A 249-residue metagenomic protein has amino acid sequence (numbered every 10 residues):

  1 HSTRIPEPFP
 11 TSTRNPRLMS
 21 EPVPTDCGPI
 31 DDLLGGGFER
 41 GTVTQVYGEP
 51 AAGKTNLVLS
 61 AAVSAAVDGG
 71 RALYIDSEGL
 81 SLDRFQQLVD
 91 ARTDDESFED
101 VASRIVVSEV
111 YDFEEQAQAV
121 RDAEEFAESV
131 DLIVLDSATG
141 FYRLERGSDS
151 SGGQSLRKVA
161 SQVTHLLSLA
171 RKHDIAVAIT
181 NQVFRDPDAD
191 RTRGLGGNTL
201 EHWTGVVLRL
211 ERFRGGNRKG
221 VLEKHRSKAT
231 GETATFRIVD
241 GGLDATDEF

Functional and structural regions predicted by a protein language model:
H1-T42, D122, F126, S150-S151 (+2 more regions): Haloarchaeal acidic low-complexity proteome signature biased toward cell-envelope/secretome components but also
I5-T93, S97: The Walker A/P-loop phosphate-binding site
V23-C27, D31, R40, L82 (+5 more regions): Amphipathic alpha-helical transducer elements in NTP-driven molecular machines
G36-F38, S64-D68, D95-D100, F113 (+3 more regions): Conserved catalytic network of the ASCE P-loop NTPase/AAA+ motor domain
T44-V46, L73-I75, V106-S108, A178 (+1 more regions): Hydrophobic/aromatic beta-strand patches that form the interior of the parallel beta-sheet core in alpha/beta enzyme
G70-S150: Conserved inter-motif catalytic segment of the P-loop NTP-binding fold
V120-T199: P-loop NTPase motor core
S168-F249: Phosphate-binding/switch region of NTP-binding enzymes
